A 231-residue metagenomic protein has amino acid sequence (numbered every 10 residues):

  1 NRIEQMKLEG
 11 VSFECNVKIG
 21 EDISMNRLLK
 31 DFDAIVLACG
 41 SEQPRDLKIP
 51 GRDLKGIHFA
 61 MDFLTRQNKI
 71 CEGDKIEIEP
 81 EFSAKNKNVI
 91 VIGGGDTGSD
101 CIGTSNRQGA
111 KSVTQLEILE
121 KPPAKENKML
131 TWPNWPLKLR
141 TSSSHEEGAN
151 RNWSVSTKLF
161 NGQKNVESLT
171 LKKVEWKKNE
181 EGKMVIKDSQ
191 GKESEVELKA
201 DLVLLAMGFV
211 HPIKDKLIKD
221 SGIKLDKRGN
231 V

Functional and structural regions predicted by a protein language model:
N1-E4, F13, I102-L159: Rossmann-like dinucleotide-binding cores of NAD(P)H-dependent redox enzymes
I3-P50, K158-E180, A200-L204, F209-L217: Feature captures the FAD/FMN-dependent oxidoreductase FAD-binding
N16, K85-N88, S154: Phosphate-coordination loops involved in phosphoryl transfer and adenosine-cofactor binding
Q43-R45, L64-R66, K121-K125: Short gly/pro/ser/thr-enriched loop/turn and capping motifs at secondary-structure boundaries
D53-N86, K178-V231: FAD-site-proximal beta/loop scaffold in flavoenzymes
D74-A110: Rossmann-like NAD(P)H-binding beta-loop-alpha module
L139, H145, L169-G191: Active-site rim loops that border cofactor/substrate pockets in soluble metabolic enzymes
